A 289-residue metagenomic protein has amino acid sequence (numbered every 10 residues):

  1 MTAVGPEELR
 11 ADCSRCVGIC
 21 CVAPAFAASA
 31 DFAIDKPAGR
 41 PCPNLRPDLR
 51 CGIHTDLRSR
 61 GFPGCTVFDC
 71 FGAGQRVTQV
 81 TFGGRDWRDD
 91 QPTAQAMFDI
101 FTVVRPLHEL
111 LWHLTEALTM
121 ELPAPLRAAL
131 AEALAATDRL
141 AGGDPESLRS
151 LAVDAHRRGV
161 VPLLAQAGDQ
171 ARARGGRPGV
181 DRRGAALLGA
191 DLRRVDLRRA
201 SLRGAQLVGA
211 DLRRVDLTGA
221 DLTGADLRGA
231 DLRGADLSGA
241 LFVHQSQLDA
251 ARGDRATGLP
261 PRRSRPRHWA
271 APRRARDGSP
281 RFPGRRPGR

Functional and structural regions predicted by a protein language model:
M1-A152, H156-G159, L163-A173: Hydrophobic scaffolds flanking metal-cofactor catalytic centers in soluble metalloenzymes
A165, A173-R289: Tandem repeat scaffolds
